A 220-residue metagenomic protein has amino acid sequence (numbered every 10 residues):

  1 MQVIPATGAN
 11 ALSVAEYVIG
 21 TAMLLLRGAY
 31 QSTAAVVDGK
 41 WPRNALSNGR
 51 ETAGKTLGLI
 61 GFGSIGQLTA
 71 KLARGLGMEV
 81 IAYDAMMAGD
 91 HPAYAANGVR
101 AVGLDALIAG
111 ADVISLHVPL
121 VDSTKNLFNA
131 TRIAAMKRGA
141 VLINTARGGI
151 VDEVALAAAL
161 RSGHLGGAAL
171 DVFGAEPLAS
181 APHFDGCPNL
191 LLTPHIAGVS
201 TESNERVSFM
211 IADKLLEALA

Functional and structural regions predicted by a protein language model:
M1-A9, L104, H195: Short beta->alpha connector loops at strand-helix junctions that form conserved, small/polar/Pro-enriched
A6-T56, K71: Phosphate-binding beta-alpha-beta segment of Rossmann-like dinucleotide-binding domains, i.e., the NAD(P)
T56, G75-E79: Residues at the starts of beta-strands that form the adenosine-phosphate
F62-G63: Glycine-rich Rossmann-fold phosphate-binding loop(s) that bind the pyrophosphate of adenine dinucleotide cofactors
G66-Q67: N-terminal Rossmann-fold NAD(P) dinucleotide-binding loop
A85-H183: Rossmann-like adenosine-cofactor binding region
H183-S200: Short FAD-binding loop at a beta-strand-to-alpha-helix junction that anchors the flavin cofactor in diverse
I196-I211: A conserved FAD-binding loop/helix module that cradles the flavin
